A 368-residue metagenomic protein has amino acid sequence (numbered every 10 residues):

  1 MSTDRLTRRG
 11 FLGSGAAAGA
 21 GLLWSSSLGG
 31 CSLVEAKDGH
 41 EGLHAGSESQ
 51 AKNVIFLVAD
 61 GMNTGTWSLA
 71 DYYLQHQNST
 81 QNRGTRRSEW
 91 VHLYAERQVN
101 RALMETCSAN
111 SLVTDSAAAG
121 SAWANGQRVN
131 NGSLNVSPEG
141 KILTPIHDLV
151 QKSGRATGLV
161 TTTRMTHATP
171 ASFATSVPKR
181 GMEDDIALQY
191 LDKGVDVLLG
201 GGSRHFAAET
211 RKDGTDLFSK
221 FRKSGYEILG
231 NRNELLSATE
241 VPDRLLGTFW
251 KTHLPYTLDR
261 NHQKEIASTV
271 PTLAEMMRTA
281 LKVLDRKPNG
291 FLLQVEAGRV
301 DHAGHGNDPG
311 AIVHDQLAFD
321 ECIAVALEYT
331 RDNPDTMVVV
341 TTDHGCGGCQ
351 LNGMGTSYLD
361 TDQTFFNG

Functional and structural regions predicted by a protein language model:
M1-G19: N-terminal secretory signal peptides and thylakoid transit peptides that target proteins across membranes
T7, T157, T161, T336 (+1 more regions): Ser/Thr-centric signal marking residues that sit in or immediately flank functional binding/regulatory motifs
A17, T64, N125-V129: Short helix-loop boundary/capping segments at the starts of domains
G21-S25: Bacterial N-terminal signal peptides
S26-V54: C-terminal segment of N-terminal export signals and the immediately downstream linker at the start of the mature
A51-N53, A59-W67, D71-G120, H167-G368: A post-motif C-terminal structural segment
S111, D115-P138: A glycine- and small-residue-enriched flexible loop/hinge segment at structural boundaries
R128-A187: Extracytoplasmic mature domains of secreted/periplasmic and thylakoid-lumen proteins
